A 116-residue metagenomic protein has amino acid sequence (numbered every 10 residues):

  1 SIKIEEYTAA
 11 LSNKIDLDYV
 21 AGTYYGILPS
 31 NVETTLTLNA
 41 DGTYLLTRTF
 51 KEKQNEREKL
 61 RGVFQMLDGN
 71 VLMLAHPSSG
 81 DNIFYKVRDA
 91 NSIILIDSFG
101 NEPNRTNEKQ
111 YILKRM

Functional and structural regions predicted by a protein language model:
S1-K59, M73-M116: Lipid interaction determinants
D68-V71: Short, conserved beta-turn/loop elements at beta-strand boundaries and strand-helix junctions
